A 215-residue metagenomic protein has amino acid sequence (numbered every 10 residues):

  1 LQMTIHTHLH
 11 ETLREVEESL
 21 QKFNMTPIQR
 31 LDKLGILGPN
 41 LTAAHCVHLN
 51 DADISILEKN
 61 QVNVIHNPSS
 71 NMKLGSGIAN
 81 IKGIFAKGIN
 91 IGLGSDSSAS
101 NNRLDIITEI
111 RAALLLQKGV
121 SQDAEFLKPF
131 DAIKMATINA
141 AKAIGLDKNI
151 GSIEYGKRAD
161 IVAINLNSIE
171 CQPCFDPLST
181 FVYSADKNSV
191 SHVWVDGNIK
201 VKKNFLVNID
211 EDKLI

Functional and structural regions predicted by a protein language model:
L1-N63, G75-I91, T108, K148: Histidine/acidic residue-rich metal-binding segments in metalloenzymes
H8-H10, A44-C46, I65-N67, G94 (+2 more regions): Generic beta-strand/beta-sheet core signal
E11, P68-M72, S97-A99: Short, acidic/turn-prone active-site loops that include or flank metal/cofactor- and phosphate-binding residues
V16-S19, D53, L104, Q117 (+2 more regions): Short, function-defining helix-loop hinge/capping sites that tune catalysis or transport
K33-N40, K82-S168, S184: His/Asp/Glu-enriched, well-ordered alpha-helical/loop segment that forms or immediately abuts the divalent-metal
L74-I78, N102-L104, P173: Short, charged, surface-exposed secondary-structure boundary motifs
R158-V207: C-terminal cap of metal-dependent C-N hydrolases
D212-I215: Short, intrinsically disordered, charge-balanced linker/junction segments flanking boundaries in proteins
